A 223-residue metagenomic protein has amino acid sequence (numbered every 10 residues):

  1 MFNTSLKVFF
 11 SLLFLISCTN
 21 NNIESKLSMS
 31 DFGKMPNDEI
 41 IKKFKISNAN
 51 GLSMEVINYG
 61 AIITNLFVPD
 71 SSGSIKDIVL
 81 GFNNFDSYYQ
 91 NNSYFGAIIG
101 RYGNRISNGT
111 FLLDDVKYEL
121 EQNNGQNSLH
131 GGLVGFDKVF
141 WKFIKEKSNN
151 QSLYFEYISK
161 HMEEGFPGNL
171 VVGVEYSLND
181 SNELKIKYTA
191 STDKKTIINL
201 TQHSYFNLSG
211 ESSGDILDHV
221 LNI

Functional and structural regions predicted by a protein language model:
M1-F2, S17: Disordered, low-complexity tails and leader-like regions
N3-S11: Sec-dependent signal peptide recognition, specifically the positively charged N-region followed immediately by
L12-N20: Hydrophobic h-region of N-terminal signal peptides that target proteins for export in Gram-negative bacteria
T19-L52, N58-I223: An exposed, glycine/acidic-rich loop-and-rim segment of catalytic or binding clefts
